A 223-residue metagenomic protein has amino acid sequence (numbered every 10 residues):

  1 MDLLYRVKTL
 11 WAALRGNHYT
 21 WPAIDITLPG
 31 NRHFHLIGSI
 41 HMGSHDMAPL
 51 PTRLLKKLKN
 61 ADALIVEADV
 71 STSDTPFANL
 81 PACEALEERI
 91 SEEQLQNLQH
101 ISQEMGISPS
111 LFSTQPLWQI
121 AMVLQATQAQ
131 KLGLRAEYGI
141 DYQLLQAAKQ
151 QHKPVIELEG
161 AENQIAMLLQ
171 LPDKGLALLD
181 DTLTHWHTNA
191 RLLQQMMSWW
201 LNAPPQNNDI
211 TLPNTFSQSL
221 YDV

Functional and structural regions predicted by a protein language model:
M1-G16: Membrane-proximal basic amphipathic "stem/tether" segments
L3-R6, T20-D222: Structured, acidic catalytic/metal-binding patches in enzyme active sites
